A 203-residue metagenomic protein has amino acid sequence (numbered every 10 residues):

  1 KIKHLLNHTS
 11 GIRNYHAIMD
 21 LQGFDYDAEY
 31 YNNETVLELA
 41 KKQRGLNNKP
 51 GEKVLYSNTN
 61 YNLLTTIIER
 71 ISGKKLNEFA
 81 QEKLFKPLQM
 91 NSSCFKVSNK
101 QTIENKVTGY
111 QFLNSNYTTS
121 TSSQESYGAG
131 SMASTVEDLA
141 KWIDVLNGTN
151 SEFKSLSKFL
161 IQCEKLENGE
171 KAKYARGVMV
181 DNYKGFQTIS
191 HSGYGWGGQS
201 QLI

Functional and structural regions predicted by a protein language model:
K1-G197, Q201: Short, surface-exposed loop or secondary-structure junction motifs that flank catalytic or metal-binding residues
